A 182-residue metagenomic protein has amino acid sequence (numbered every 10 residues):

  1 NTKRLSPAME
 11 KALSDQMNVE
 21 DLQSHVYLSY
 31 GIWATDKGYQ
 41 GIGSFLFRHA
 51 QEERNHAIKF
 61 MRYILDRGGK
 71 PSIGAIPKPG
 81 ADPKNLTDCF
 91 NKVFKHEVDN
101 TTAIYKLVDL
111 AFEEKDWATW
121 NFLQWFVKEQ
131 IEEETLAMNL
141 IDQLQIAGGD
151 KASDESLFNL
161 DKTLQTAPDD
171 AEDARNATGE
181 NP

Functional and structural regions predicted by a protein language model:
N1-P182: Iron-associated oxidoreductase/ferritin-like identity signal
